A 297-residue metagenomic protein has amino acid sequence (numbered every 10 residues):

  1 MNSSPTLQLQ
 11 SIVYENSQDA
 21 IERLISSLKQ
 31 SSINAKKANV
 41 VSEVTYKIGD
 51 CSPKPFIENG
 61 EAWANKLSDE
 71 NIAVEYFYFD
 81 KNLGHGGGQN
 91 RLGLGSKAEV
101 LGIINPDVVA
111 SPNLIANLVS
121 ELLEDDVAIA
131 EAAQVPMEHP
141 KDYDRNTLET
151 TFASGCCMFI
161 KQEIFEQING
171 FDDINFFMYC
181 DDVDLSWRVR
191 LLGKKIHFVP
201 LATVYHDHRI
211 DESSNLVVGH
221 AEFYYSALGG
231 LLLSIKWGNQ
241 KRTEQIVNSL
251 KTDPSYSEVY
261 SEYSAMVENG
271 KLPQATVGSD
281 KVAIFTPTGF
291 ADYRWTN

Functional and structural regions predicted by a protein language model:
M1-I33, K37-V41: N-proximal low-complexity "stem/linker" segments adjacent to membrane-targeting elements
I12, Y224-Y225, N239-N297: Non-catalytic, C-terminal membrane-associated alpha-helical segments of glycosyltransferases
L28-F77: Acidic donor-binding segment of Leloir-type glycosyltransferases
Y78-S96: Glycine-rich, basic loop-to-helix element that forms the pyrophosphate-binding segment of sugar-nucleotide handling
A98-V109: Short beta-strand-to-loop acidic/aromatic patch adjacent to the donor-nucleotide binding site
V108-D144: Conserved donor NDP-sugar-binding/catalytic core segment of glycosyltransferases
K141-I160, V183-D184, S214: A recurrent flexible, glycine/aromatic-enriched loop bordering the glycosyltransferase active site that acts as
M158-I160, I164-N169, I174-T203: A short, conserved alpha-helix in the catalytic core of glycosyltransferases
